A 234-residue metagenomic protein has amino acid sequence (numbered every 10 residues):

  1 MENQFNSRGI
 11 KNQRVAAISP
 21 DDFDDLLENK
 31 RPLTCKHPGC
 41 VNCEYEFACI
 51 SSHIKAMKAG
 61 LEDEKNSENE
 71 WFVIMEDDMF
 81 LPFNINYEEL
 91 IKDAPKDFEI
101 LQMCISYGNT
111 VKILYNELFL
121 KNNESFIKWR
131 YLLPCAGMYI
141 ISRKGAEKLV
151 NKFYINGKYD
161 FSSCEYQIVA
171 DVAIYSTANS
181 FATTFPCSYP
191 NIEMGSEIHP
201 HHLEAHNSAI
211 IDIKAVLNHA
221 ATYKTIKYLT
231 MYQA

Functional and structural regions predicted by a protein language model:
M1-M75, M79-A234: An acidic/histidine-cluster motif and surrounding catalytic segment that typifies divalent-metal-assisted enzyme active
